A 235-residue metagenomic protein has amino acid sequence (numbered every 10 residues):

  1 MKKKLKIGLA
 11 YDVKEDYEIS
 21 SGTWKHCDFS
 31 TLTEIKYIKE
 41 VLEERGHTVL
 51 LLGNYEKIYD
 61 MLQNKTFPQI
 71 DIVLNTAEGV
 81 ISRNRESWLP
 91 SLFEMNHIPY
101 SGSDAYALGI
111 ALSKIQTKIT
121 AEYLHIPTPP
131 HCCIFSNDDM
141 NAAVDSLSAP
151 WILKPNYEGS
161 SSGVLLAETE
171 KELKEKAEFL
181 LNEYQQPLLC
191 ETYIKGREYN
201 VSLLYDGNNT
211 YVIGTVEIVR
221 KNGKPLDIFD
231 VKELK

Functional and structural regions predicted by a protein language model:
M1-Y100, Y106, A111-L112, F135-A142: ATP-binding N-terminal substructure of ATP-dependent carboxylate-amine bond-forming enzymes
F67-Q69, S91-L92, T117-E122, L147-P150 (+2 more regions): Short, hinge-like loop/turn segments at secondary-structure boundaries
V73, S101, P129, I152 (+1 more regions): Structural detector of well-ordered beta-strand residues that form the stable sheet scaffold of enzyme domains
A105-L108, P130-I134, S161-A167: Flexible, glycine/proline-enriched loop segments at strand-loop-helix junctions that form or flank small-ligand binding
S113-C132: Short, glycine-/small-residue-rich phosphate/pyrophosphate-handling segment
Q116, D139, E172: Residue-level recognition of oxygen-bearing side chains
A121-E122, L147-S162, Q185-K195: ATP-grasp fold ATP-binding core
E170-K235: Phosphate-binding site of ATP-dependent enzymes
